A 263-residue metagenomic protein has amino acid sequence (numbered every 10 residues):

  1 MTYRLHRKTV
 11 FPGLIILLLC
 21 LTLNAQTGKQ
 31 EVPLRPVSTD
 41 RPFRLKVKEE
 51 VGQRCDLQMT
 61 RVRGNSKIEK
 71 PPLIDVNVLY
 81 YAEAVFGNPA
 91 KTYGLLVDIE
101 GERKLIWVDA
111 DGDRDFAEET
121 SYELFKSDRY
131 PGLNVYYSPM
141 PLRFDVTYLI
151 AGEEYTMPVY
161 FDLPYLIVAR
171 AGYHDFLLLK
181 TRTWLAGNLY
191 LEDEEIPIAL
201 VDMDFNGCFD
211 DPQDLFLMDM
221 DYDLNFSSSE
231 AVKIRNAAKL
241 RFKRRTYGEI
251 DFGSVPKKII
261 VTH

Functional and structural regions predicted by a protein language model:
T2-G13: Bacterial N-terminal signal peptides that target proteins for export
Y3, L21-N24: Short, low-complexity, intrinsically disordered N-terminal modules that encode targeting/processing signals
P12-T22: Bacterial N-terminal signal peptides
Q26-H263: Calcium-binding acidic motifs and repeat modules
